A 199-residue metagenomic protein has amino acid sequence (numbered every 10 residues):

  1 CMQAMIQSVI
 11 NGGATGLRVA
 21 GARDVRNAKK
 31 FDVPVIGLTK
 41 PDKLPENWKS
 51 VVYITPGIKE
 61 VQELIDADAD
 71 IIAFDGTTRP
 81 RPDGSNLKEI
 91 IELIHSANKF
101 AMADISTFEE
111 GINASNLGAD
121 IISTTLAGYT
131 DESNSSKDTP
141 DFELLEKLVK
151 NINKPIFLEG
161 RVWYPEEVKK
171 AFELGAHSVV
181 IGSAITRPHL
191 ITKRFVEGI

Functional and structural regions predicted by a protein language model:
C1-Q62, E109-G118: Conserved N-terminal beta1-alpha1 strand-loop-helix module at the mouth
Q7, N11, T39-L44, E63 (+3 more regions): Glycine-rich phosphate-binding active-site loops on the catalytic face of alpha/beta enzymes
Q7-I10, V25-D32, I36, I65 (+4 more regions): Surface-exposed amphipathic alpha-helices with a cationic face
G16-R18, I36, A73, M102 (+3 more regions): Conserved beta-strand positions in the central sheet of alpha/beta enzyme cores
K30-K49, L93-S106, K150-E159: Short beta-strand/loop segments at the ligand-binding rim of alpha/beta enzyme cores
E46-V52, P56-L64, S106-G118, I152 (+2 more regions): Catalytic cores of alpha/beta
S85-L93, S106-F108, S115-T124, N134-N153: Short loop-to-alpha-helix "cap/lid" segments that border enzyme active sites across diverse enzyme classes
T139-I199: C-terminal alpha-helical cap/extension of soluble enzyme domains
